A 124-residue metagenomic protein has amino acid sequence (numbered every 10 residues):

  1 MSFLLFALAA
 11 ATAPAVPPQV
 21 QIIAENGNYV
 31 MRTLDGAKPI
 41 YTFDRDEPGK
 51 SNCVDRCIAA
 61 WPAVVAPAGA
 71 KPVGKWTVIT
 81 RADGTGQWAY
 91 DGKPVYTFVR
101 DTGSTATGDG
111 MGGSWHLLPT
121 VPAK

Functional and structural regions predicted by a protein language model:
S2-A11: Sec-dependent N-terminal signal peptides
A13-K124: Compact beta-sheet-dominated domain cores in extracellular/mature segments
